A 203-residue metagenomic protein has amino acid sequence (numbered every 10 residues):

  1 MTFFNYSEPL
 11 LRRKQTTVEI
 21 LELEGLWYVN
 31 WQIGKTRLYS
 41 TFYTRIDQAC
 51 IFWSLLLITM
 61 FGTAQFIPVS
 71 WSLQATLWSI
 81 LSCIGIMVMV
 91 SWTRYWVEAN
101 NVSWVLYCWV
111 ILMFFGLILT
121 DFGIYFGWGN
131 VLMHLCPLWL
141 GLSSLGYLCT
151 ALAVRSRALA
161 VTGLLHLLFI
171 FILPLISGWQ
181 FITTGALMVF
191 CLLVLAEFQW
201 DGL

Functional and structural regions predicted by a protein language model:
M1-D47: N-terminal juxtamembrane cytosolic/stromal segments of multi-pass membrane proteins
E24, Y28-Q32, F114, I118-D121 (+1 more regions): N-proximal short alpha-helices
K35-T120: Selected alpha-helical membrane-embedding segments in polytopic membrane proteins
S40-C50, N130-M133, P137, A153-S156 (+1 more regions): Membrane-water interface of alpha-helical transmembrane segments
Q65-W78, I124-L135, L175-T183: Membrane-helix interface and helix-disruption motif detector
T76-I84, L135-G141, L165, F181-L192: Hydrophobic core segments of alpha-helical transmembrane domains in multi-pass membrane proteins
N101-G163: Membrane-proximal helix-loop-helix units in multi-pass membrane proteins
G146-L203: Terminal transmembrane helical module of multi-pass membrane proteins
